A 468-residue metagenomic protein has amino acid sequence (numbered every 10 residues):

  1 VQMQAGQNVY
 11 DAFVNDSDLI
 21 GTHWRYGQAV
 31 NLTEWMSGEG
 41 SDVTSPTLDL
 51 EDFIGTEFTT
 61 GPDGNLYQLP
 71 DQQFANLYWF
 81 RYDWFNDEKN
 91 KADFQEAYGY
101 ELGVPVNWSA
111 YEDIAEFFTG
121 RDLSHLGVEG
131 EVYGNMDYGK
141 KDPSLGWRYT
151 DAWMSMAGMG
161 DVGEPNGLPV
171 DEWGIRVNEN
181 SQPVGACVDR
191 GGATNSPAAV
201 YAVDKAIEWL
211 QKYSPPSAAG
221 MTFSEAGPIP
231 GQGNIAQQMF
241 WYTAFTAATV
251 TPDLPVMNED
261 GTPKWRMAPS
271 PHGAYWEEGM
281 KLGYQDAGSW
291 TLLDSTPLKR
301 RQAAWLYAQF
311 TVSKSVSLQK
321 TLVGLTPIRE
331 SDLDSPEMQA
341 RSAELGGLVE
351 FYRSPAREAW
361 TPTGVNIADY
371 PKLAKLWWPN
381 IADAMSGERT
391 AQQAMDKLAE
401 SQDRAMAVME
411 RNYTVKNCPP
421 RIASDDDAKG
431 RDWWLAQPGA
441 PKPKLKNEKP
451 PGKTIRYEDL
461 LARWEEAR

Functional and structural regions predicted by a protein language model:
V1, V106-A110, S217-Q232: Short helix-initiation/N-cap motifs at beta->coil->alpha
V1-D52, E88-K89, D93-Q95, I229 (+2 more regions): Extracytoplasmic "Venus flytrap"/periplasmic binding protein-like
Q7-V9, D93-G103, D189-G191, I207-M221 (+2 more regions): A local structural motif
S17-L77, K264-P269, K442-G452, R456-A467: Hinge/lid segment of periplasmic solute-binding proteins
T60, W84, Q211-Y213, D253-D332 (+2 more regions): Extracytoplasmic/periplasmic substrate-recognition and gating elements
E112-E116, M156-G220, R266-G273: Glycine-centered hinge/linker elements that transmit conformational signals in sensory and ligand-binding systems
A199-Y213, T222-T251, P263, S270 (+3 more regions): Glycine-rich, aromatic-lined ligand/substrate-binding cores of catalytic and carbohydrate-binding domains
P263-H272, T321-M385, R411-P443, R463-W464: Long, aromatic- and glycine/proline-rich binding clefts that accommodate carbohydrate-like moieties
